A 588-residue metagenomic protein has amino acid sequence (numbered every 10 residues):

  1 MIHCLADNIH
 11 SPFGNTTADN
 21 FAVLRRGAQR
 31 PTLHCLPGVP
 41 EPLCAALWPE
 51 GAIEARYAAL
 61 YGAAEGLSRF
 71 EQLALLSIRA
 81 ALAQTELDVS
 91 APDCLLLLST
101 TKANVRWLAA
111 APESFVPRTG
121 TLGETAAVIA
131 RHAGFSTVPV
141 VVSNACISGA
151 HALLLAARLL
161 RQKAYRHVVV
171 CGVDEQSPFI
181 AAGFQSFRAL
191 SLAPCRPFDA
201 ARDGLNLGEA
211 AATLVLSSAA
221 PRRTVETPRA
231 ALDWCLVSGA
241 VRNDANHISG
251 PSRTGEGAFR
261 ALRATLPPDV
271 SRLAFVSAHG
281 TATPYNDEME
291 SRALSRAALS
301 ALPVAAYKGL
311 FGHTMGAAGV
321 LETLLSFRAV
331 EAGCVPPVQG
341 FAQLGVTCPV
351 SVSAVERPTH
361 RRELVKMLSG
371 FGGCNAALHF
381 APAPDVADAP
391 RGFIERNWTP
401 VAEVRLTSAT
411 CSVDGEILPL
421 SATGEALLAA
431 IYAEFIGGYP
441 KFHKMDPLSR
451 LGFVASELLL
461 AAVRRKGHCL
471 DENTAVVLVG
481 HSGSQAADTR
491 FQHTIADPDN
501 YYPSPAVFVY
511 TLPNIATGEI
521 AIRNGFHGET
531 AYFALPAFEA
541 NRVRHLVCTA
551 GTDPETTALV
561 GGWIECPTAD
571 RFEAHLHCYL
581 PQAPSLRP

Functional and structural regions predicted by a protein language model:
M1-P139, R158, S177, G183-N206 (+2 more regions): Conserved "HGTGT" condensation-loop signature of ketosynthase/thiolase-family condensing enzymes that catalyze
V141-S143: Compositionally biased, intrinsically disordered linkers/stalks adjacent to structured regions
G149: Short conserved active-site loop signatures built around small residues
L153, A157: Short, conserved alpha-helix that lines the donor NDP-sugar binding/gating region of sugar-transfer enzymes
A164-R166: Alpha-to-beta junction loops
D174: Glycine-/small-residue-rich beta->alpha transition segments that form the dinucleotide
